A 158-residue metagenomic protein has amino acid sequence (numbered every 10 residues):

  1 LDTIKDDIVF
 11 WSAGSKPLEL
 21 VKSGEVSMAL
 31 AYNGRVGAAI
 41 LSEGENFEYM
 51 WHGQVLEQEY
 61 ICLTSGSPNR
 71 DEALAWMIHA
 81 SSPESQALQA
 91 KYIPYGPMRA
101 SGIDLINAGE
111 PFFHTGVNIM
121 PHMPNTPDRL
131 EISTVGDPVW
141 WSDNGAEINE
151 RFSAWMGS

Functional and structural regions predicted by a protein language model:
L1-D2, L18, K22, L30 (+5 more regions): Non-transmembrane alpha-helical segments in soluble domains of secreted/periplasmic/extracellular proteins
L1-I4, E43-S67, P111-F112: Periplasmic-binding protein-like
L1-M50: Ligand-binding pocket segment of bilobal, Venus flytrap-like solute-binding proteins
I4-I8, E25, I40-E43, A80-E84 (+2 more regions): Sec/Tat-exported extracytoplasmic proteins
V9-A13, M28, V55, T64-N69 (+2 more regions): Extracytoplasmic/periplasmic, Sec-exported soluble proteins
V55, T64-L130: Mature extracytoplasmic/periplasmic domains
C62-T64, A75, V135-W140: Active-site rim elements
N125-S158: Conserved C-terminal helix/tail region of periplasmic/extracytoplasmic solute-binding proteins
